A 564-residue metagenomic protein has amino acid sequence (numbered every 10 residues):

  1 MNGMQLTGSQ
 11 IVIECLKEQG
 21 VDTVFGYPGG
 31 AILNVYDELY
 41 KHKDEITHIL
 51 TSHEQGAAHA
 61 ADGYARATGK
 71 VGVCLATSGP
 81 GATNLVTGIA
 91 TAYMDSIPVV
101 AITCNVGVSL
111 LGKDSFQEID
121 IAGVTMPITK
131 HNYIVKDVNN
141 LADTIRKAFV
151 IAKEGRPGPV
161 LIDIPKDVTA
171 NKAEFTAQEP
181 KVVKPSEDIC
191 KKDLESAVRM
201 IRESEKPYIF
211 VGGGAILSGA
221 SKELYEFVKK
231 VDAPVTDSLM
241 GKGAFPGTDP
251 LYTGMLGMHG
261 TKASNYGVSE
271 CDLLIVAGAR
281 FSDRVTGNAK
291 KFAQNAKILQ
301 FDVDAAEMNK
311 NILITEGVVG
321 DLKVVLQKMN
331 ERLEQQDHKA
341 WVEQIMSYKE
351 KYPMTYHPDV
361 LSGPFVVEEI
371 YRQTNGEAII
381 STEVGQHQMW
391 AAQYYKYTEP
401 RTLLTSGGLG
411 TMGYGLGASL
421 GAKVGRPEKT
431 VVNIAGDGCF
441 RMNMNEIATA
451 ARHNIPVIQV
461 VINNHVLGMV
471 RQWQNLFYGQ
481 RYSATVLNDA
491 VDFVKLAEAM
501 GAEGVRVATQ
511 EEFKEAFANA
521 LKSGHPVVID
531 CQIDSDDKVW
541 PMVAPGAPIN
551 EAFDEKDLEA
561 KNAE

Functional and structural regions predicted by a protein language model:
N2, A177, R199, N295-Q386 (+2 more regions): Phosphate/pyrophosphate-binding active-site segments
N2-L333, E369, Q373-G376, P456-Q459 (+2 more regions): N-terminal alpha/beta PP-like core and its mobile active-site loop of ThDP/TPP-dependent enzymes
S9-I13, K17-D22, G30, V35-Y40 (+1 more regions): Active-site diphosphate/adenylate-binding microenvironment
Y27-G29, H48-H59, C74-G81, K136-D137 (+7 more regions): Active-site nucleophile and cofactor-binding loops and adjacent substrate-binding regions of central metabolic enzymes
H53-E54, K113-S115, K184-V198, L256-G260 (+5 more regions): A general structural motif
Q117, R452-P545: Thiamine diphosphate
I298, I370, T382, G421 (+6 more regions): Hydrophobic, well-ordered secondary-structure elements that form the walls of internal hydrophobic environments
Y414-P456, I462: Catalytic phosphate/nucleotide-handling subdomain of diverse soluble enzymes
